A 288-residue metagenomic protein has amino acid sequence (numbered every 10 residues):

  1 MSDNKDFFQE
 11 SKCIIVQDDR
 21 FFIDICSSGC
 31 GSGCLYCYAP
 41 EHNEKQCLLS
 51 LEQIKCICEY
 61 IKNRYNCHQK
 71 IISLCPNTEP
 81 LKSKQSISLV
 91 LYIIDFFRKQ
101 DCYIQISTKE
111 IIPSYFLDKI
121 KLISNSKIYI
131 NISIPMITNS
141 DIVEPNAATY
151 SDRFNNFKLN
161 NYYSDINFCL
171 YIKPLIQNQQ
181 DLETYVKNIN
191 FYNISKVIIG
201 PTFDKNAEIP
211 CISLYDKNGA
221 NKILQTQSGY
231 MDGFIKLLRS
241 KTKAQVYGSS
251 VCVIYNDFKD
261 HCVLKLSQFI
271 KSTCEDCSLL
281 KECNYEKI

Functional and structural regions predicted by a protein language model:
S2-E52, L280-N284: Canonical Radical SAM [4Fe-4S] cluster-binding loop centered on the CxxxCxxC motif and its immediate flanking residues
S2-F8, N206-I288: C-terminal accessory extensions appended to soluble enzyme cores
C13-V16, F21-I23, L91, I112 (+7 more regions): Hydrophobic transmembrane signal anchors and adjacent membrane-proximal interface regions, especially in viral
S32-L35, D95, K236, S240: A broad, structural surface signal
K55-N63, C67-F234: Conserved AdoMet/S-adenosylmethionine-binding subsite of the radical SAM
